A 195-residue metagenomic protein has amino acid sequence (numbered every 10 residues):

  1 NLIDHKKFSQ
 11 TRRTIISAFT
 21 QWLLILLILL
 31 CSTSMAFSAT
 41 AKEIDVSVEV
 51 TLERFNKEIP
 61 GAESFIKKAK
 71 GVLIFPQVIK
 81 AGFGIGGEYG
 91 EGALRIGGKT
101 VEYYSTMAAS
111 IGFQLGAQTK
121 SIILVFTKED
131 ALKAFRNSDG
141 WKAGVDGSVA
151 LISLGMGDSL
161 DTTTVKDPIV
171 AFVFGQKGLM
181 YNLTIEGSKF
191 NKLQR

Functional and structural regions predicted by a protein language model:
N1-A18: N-terminal secretory signal peptides that target proteins for export/translocation
R12, I28, A81-G82: An N-terminal domain-start capping segment
R13, W22, Q77-V78: Hydrophobic alpha-helical segments, especially transmembrane helices and their immediate juxtamembrane helical caps
I15, A36-S38: Short, intrinsically disordered, low-complexity terminal segments
A18-T33: Bacterial N-terminal signal peptides
A39-R195: Small-residue-enriched, tightly packed secondary-structure blocks
